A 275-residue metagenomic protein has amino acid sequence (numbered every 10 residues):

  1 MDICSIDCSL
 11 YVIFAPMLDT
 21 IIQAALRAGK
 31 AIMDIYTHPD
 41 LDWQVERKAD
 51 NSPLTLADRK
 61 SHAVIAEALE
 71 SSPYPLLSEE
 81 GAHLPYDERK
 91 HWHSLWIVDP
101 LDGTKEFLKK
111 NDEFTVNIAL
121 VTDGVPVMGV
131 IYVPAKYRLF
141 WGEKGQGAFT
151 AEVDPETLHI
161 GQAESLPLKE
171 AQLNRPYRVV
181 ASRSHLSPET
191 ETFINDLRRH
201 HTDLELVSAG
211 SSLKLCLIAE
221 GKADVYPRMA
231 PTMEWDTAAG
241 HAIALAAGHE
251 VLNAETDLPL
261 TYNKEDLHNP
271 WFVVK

Functional and structural regions predicted by a protein language model:
D7, Y11-L101, T192-N195, T256-L258: N-terminal subdomain of lithium-sensitive/metallo-dependent phosphomonoesterases centered on the IMPase/IPPase/PAP
D7-L26, E191-H200, V207, L213-K275: Oxyanion/phosphate-interacting regions
I32, D58, L69, T104 (+5 more regions): Residue-level signal for inorganic ion chemistry
P75, M128, D224-V225: Short, Asp-centered acidic motifs that coordinate Mg2+ and/or phosphate in catalytic or ligand-binding sites
S94-I131: Glycine-rich active-site/cofactor-binding loop and its immediate structural neighborhood
A119-L215, K264-K275: Acidic beta-strand-loop-alpha-helix segment within the catalytic core of divalent metal-dependent phosphate-processing
